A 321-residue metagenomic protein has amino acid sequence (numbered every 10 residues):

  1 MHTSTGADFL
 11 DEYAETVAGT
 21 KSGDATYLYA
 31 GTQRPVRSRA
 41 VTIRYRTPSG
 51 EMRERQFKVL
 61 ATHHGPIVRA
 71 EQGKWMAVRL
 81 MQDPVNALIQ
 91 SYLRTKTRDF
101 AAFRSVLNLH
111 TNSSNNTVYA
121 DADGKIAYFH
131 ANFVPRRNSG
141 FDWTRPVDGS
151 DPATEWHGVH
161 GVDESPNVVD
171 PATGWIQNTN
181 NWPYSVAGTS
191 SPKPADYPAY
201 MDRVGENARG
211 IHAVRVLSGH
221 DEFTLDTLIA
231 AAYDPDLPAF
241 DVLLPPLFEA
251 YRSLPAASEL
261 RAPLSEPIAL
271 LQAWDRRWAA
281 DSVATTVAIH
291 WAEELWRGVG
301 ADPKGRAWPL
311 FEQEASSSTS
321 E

Functional and structural regions predicted by a protein language model:
M1-L264, A269-A280: Mature extracytoplasmic enzyme cores
F141, S258-E321: A terminal-accessory region detector
